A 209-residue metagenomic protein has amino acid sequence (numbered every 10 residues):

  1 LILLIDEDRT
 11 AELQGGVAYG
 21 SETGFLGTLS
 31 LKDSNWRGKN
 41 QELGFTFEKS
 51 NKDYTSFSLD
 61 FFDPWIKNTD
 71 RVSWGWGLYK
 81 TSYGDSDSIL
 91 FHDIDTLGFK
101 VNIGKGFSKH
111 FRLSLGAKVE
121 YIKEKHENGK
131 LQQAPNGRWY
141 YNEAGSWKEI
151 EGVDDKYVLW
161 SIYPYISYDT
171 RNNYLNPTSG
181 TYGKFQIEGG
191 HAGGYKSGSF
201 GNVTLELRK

Functional and structural regions predicted by a protein language model:
L1-N173, T181-K184: Gram-negative/organellar outer-membrane beta-barrel architecture
R171, N176-K209: Acidic, glycine-rich loop-and-beta core segments that form the ion-binding/anion-interacting portion of active sites
